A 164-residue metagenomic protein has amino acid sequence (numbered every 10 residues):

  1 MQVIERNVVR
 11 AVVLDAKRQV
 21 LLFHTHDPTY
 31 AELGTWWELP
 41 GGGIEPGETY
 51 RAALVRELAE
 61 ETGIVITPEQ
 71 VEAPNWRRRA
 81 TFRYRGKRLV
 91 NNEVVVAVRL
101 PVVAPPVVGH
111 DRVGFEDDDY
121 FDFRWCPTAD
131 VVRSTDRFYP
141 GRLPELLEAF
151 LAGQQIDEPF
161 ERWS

Functional and structural regions predicted by a protein language model:
M1-E38: N-terminal strand-loop-strand
V3-I4, L33-W36, G86-N92, F115-Y120: A generic structural micro-feature
N7, I64-H110: Active-site segment of metal-dependent pyrophosphate-handling enzymes, primarily the Nudix hydrolase catalytic core
V13, A97-R99, R124-P127: Short, well-ordered beta-strand micro-motif
V20, E93-V95, F123: Structural motif
F23, G47, V131-S134: Residues that scaffold the ATP/ADP-binding catalytic core of kinase and kinase-like folds
W36, A104-S164: Nudix hydrolase/Nudix homology domain
L39-P74: The catalytic Nudix box helix
